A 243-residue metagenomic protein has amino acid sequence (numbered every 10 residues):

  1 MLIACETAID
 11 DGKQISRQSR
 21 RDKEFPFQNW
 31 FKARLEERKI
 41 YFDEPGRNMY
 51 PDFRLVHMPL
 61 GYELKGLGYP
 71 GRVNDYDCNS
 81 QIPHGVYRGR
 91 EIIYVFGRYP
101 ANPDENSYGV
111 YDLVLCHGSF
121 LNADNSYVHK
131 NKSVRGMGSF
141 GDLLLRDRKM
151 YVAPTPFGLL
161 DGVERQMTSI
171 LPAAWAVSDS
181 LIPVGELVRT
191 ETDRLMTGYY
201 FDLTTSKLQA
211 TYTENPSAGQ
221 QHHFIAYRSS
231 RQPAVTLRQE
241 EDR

Functional and structural regions predicted by a protein language model:
M1-P51, V56, L60, G66-R243: Nucleic-acid endonuclease domains
